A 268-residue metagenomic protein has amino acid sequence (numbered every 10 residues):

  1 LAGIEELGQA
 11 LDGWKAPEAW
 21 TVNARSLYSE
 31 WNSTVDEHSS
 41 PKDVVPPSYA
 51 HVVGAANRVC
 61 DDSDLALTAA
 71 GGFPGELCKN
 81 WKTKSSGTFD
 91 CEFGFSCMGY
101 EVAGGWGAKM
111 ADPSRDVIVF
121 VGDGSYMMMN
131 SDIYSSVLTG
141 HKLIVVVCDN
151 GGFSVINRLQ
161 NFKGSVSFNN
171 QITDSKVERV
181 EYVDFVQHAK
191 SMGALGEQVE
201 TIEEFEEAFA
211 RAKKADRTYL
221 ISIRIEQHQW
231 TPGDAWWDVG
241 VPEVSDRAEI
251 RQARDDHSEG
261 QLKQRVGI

Functional and structural regions predicted by a protein language model:
L1-L11, G75-E76, N80-I268: Thiamine diphosphate
W14-E30, L220: Flexible, glycine/charged-enriched surface loops at secondary-structure junctions
A24-S33, H228-Q229, W237: A short, charged, Gly/Pro-tolerant segment at domain boundaries
Y28-K109: Active-site diphosphate/adenylate-binding microenvironment
